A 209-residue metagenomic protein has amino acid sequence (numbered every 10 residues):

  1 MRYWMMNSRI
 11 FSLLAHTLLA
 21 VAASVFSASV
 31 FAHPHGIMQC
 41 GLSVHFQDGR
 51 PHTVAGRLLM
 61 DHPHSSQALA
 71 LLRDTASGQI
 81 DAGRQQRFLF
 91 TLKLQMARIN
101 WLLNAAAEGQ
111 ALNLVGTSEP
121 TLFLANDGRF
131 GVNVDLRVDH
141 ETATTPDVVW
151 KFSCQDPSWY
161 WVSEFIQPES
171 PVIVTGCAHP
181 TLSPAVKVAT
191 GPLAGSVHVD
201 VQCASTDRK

Functional and structural regions predicted by a protein language model:
Y3-L18: Bacterial N-terminal signal peptides that target proteins for export
F31-R50: Short N-terminal segments immediately surrounding and downstream of signal-peptide cleavage
P51-S66, F130-V138: Short, well-ordered beta-strand segments enriched in hydrophobic/aromatic residues
L71-A82: Acidic, glycine-anchored loop motifs typical of Ca2+
Q85-A106: Short, well-structured hydrophobic secondary-structure segments
L102-K209: Mature, soluble, non-transmembrane domains
